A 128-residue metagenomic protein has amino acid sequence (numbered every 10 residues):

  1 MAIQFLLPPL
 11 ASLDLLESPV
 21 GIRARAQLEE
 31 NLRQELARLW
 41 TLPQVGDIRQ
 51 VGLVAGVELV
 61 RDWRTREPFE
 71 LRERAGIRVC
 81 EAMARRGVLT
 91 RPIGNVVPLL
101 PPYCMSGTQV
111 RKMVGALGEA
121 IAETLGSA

Functional and structural regions predicted by a protein language model:
M1-A128: Conserved N-terminal phosphate-binding loop of PLP-dependent enzymes in the Aspartate aminotransferase
